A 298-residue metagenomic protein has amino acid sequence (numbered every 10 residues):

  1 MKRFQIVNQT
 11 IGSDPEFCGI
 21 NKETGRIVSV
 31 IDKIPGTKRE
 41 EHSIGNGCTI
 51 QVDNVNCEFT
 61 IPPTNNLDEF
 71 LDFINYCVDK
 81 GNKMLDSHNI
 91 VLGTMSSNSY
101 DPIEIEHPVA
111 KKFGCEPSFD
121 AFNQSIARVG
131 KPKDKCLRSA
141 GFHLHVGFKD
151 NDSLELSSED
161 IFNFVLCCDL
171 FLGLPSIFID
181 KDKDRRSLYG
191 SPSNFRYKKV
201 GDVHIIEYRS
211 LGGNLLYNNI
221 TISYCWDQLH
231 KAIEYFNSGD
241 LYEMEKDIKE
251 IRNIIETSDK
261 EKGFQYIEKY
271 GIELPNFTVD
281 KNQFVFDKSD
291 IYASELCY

Functional and structural regions predicted by a protein language model:
M1-Y298: Phosphate/nucleotide-binding catalytic core
